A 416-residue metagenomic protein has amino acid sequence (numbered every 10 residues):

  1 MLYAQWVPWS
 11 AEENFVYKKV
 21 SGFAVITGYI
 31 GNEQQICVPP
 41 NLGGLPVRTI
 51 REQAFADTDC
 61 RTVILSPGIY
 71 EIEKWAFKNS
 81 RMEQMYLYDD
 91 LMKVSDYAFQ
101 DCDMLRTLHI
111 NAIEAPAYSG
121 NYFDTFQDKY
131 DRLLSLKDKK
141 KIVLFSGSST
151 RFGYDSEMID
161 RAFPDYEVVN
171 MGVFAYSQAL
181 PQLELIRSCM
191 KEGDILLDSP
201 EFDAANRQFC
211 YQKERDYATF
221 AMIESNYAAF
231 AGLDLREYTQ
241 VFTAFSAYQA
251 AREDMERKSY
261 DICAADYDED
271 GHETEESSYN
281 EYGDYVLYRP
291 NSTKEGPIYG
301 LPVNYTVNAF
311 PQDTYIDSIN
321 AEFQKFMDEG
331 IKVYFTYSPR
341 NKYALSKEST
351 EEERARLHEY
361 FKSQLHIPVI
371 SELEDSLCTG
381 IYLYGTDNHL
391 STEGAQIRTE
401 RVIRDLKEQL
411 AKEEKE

Functional and structural regions predicted by a protein language model:
M1-W9, C102: Conserved "repeat-terminator" motif of extracellular CCP/Sushi domains
N14-S21, G31-R48, T58-E71, S80-K93 (+1 more regions): Structural signature of tandem-repeat unit edges
A112-K141: N-terminal secretory targeting modules
K141-A228: Membrane-embedded segments
K213-E329: Secreted/periplasmic serine-hydrolase-like ester/acetyl group-modifying domain
E322-S349: Active-site segments of SGNH/GDSL-like serine hydrolases that catalyze O-acetyl group transfer/hydrolysis on lipids
E348-E416: C-terminal regions of proteins
